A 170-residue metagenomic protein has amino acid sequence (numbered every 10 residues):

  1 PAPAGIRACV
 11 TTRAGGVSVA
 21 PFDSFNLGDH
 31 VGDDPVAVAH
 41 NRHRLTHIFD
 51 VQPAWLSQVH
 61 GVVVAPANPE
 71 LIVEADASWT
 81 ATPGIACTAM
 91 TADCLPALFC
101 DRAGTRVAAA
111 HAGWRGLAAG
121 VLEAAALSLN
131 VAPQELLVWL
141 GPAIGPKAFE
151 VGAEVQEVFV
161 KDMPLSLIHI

Functional and structural regions predicted by a protein language model:
P1-I168: Active-site microenvironment for binding and transforming phosphate-containing groups
